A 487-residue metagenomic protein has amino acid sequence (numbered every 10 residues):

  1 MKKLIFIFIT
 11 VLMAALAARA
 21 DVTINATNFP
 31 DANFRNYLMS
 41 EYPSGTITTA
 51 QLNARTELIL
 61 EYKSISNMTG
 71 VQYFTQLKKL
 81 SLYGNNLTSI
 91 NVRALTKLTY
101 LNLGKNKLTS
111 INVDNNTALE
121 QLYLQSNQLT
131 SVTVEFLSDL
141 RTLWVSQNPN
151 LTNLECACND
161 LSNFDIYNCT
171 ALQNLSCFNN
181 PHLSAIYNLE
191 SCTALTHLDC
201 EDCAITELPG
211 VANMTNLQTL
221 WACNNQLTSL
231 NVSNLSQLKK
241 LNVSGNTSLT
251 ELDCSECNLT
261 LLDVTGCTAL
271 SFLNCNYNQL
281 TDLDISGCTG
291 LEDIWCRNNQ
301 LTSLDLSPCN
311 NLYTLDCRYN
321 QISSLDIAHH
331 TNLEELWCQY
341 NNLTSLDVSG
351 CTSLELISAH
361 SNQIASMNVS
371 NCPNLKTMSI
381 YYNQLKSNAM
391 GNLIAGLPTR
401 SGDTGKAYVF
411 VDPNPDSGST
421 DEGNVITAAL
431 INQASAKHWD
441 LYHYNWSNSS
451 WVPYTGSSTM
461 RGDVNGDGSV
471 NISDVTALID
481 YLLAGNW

Functional and structural regions predicted by a protein language model:
K2-F8, A14-S81, T96, T117 (+14 more regions): N-terminal capping/linker segments that flank leucine-rich repeat
R55, L77, L87, L98 (+27 more regions): Conserved hydrophobic position(s) of the canonical leucine-rich repeat
T56-L60, L80-L82, T99-L103, L122-L124 (+16 more regions): Conserved hydrophobic beta-strand positions in leucine-rich repeat
K63, N85, N106, N127 (+14 more regions): Consensus "Asn ladder" position of solenoid repeat domains
M68-V71, I90, I111, V132 (+16 more regions): Canonical leucine-rich repeat
V71-Y73, V92-L95, V113-N116, V134-L137 (+12 more regions): Hydrophobic anchor residues at the C-terminal helix/turn of individual leucine-rich repeat
S89, T109-S110, N224-S229, S233 (+11 more regions): Thr-biased low-complexity repeat/linker tracts and other Thr-enriched repetitive architectures
V464-W487: Alpha-helical segments with a strong preference for the paired helices of cellulosomal dockerin domains
